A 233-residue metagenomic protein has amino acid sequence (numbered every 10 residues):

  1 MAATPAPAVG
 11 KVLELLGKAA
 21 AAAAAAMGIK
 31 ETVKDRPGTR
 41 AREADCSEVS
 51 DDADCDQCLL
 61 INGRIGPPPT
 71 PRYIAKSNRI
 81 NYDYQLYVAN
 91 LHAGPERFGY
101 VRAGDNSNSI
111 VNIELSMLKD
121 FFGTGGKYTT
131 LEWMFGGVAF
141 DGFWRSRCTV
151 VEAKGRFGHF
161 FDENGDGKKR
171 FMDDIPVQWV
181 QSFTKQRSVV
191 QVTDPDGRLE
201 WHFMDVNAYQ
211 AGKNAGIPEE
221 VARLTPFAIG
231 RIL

Functional and structural regions predicted by a protein language model:
M1-A22, V180, T184-L233: Active-site or metal-binding loop neighborhoods of secreted/extracellular toxin and effector enzymes
A3-V138: Acidic-basic catalytic patches of nuclease active cores, encompassing PD-(D/E)XK and other metal-cofactor nuclease
T70-P71, N78, W144, G165-K168: Alpha-helix initiation/capping motif
T124-G125, F143-R145, V192-P195: Flexible, charged surface loops at secondary-structure boundaries
T130, D174, Q178, E200: Conserved aromatic-histidine-acidic binding/catalytic patches
M134, Q178-Q181: Short secondary-structure boundary/capping elements
F140-W144, C148-E163, Q186: Conserved catalytic cores of phosphodiester-cleaving nucleases, focusing on short active-site segments
R156-V177: A solvent-exposed, charged loop/short amphipathic helix patch at secondary-structure junctions
